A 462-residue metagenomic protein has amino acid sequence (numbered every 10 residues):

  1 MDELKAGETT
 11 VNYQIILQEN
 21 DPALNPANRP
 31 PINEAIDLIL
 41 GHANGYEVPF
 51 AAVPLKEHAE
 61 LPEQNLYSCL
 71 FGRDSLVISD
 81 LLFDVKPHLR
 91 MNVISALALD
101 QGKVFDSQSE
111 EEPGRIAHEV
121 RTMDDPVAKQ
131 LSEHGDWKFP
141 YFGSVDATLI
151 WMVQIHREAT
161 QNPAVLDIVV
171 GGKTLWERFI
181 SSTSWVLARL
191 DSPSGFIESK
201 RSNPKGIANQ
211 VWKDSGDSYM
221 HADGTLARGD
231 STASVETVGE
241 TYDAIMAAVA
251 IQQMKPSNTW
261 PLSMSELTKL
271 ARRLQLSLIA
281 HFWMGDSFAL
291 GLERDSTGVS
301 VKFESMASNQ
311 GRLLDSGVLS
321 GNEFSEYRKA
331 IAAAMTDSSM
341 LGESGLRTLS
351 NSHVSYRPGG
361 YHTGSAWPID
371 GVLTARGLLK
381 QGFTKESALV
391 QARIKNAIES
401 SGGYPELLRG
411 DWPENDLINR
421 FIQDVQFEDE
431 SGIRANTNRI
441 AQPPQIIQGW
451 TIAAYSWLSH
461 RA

Functional and structural regions predicted by a protein language model:
M1-Q18: Extended acidic/polar, glycine-enriched regions that form or flank non-catalytic beta-rich accessory modules
I16-L70, V93-D136, D191-T232, R273-A366 (+1 more regions): Extended glycan-interaction surfaces of carbohydrate-active proteins
A27-L38, K86-D100, V165-A188, E240 (+4 more regions): Extended, well-ordered alpha-helical scaffold segments
L66-V77, V85, F142-V153, T174-E177 (+4 more regions): Aromatic- and histidine-enriched alpha-helix N-cap/loop-to-helix transition segments that scaffold the rims
R73, H134-K138, V165-K173: The substrate-binding groove and active-site-proximal loops of carbohydrate-active enzymes, especially glycoside
D74-F105, N309-G321, G371-S387, I394: Alpha-helical support elements that line or immediately flank enzyme active sites and cofactor-binding pockets
L81, Q154-R157, A244-A247, I251 (+3 more regions): Core register positions within helices of long alpha-helical scaffolds
H134-W137, Y141-F142, Q154-Q161, L373-G377: Hydrophobic/aromatic-rich effector regions of fungal transcription factors
